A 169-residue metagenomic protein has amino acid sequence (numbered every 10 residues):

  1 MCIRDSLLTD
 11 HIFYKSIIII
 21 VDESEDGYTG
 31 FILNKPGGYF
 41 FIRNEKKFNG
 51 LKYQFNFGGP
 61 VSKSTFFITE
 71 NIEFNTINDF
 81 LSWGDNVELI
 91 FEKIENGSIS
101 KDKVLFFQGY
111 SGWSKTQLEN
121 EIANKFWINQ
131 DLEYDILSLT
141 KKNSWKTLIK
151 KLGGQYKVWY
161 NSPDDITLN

Functional and structural regions predicted by a protein language model:
M1-I3: Conserved small/polar residues in nucleotide/adenosyl-binding loops
L7-D10: N- or domain-start disorder-to-order transition segments that initiate the globular core
F13-K15, E25-D26, K63, S100-K101: Short, well-ordered loop/turn elements at secondary-structure boundaries
Y14-D22, Y28-K35: Short beta-strand segments
D26-T29, I68, T147-K151: Aromatic-rich, lipid-facing transmembrane alpha helices and their immediate juxtamembrane interface loops in integral
Y28-G58: A short mixed-secondary-structure module that forms the rim of ligand-binding clefts
K47-I94: Short, structured beta-strand-loop surface elements
I90-N169: C-terminal edge-of-domain segments
